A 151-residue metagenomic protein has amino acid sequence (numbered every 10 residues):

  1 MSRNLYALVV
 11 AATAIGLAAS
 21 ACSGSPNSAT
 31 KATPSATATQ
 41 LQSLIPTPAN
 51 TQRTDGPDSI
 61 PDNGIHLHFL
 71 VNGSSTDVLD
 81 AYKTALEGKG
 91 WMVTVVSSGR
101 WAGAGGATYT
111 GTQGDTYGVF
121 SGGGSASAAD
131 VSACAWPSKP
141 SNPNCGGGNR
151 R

Functional and structural regions predicted by a protein language model:
S2-L8, I15-A18, S23-R151: An acidic-aromatic pocket/loop used at catalytic or ligand-binding sites
